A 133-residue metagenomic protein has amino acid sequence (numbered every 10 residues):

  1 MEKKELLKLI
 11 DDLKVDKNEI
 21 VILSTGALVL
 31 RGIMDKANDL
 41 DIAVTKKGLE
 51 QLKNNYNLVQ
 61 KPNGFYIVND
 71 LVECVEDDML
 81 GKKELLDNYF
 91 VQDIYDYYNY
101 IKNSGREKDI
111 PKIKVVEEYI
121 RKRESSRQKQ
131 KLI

Functional and structural regions predicted by a protein language model:
M1-I133: Compositionally biased terminal segments of proteins
